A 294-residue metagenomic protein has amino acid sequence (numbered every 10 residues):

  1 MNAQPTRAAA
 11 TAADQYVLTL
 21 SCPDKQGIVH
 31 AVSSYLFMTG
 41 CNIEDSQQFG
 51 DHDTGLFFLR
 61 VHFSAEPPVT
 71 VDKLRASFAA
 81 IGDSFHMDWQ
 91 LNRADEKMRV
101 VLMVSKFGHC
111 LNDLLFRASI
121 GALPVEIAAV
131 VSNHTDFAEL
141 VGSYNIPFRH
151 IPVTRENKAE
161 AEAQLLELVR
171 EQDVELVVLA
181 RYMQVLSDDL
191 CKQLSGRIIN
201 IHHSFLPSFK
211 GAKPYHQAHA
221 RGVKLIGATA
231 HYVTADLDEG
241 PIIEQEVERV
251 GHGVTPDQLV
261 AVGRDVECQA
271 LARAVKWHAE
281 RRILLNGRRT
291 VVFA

Functional and structural regions predicted by a protein language model:
M1-M98: A conserved regulatory-domain signal marking ACT and ACT-like small-molecule sensing domains and adjacent regulatory
S21, V101-M103, V131: Short hydrophobic segments within beta-strands
V100-C110: Short, glycine-rich nucleotide/cofactor-binding loops
H109-S119: Histidine-anchored nucleotide/phosphate-binding helix
A118-E126: A short alpha->loop->secondary-structure connector
V125-D136: Short internal beta-strands
H134, N157, A161, Q172-A294: Donor/substrate-binding cores of folate-linked one-carbon enzymes
G142, I146-Q172: Adenosine-nucleotide cofactor-binding segment
